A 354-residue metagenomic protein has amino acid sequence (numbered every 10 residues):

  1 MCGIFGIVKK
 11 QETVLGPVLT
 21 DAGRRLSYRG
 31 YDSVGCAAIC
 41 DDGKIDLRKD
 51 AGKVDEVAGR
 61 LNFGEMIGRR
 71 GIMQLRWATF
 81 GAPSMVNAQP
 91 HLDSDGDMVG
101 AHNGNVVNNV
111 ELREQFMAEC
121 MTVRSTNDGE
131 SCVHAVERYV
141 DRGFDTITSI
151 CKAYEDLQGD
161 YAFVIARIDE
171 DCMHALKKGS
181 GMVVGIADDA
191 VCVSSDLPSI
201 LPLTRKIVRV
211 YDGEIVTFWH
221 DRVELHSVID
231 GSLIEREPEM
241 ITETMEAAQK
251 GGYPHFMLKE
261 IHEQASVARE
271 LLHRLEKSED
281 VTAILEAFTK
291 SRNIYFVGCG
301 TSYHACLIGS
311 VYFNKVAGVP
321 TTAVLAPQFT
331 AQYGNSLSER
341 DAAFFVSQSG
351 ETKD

Functional and structural regions predicted by a protein language model:
M1-K250, P254-H255, E263, R269-H273 (+1 more regions): Conserved short alpha-helical segments that host acidic/polar catalytic motifs at enzyme active sites
T289-D354: Glycine-rich phosphate-binding loops that contact phosphosugars or nucleotide phosphates
